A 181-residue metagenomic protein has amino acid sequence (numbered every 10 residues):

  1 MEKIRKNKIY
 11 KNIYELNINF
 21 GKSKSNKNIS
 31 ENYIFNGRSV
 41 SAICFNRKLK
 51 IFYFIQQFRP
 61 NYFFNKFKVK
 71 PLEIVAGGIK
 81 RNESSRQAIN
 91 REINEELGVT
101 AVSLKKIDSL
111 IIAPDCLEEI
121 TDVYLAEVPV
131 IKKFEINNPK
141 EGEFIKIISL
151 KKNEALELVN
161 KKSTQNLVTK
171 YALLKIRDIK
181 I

Functional and structural regions predicted by a protein language model:
R5-K48, F63: Acidic, metal-coordinating catalytic segment for phosphate/diphosphate chemistry, firing primarily on the Nudix
I13-E15, I43, F54, V123-L125 (+1 more regions): Conserved hydrophobic/aromatic beta-strand scaffold that supports enzyme active sites
Y14-K24, A113-K133: Active-site-adjacent beta-strand/loop module that shapes the phosphate/pyrophosphate-binding cleft
G21, N46-L49, F58, E127-I131 (+2 more regions): Short loop segments at secondary-structure junctions
I34-N36, I43, I51-R91, E141: Conserved Nudix-box catalytic region and its N-terminal flanking loop in Nudix hydrolases and closely related
F52, V69, E118-V123, I145: Structural motif
K68-L72, R81, K140-I181: Nudix hydrolase/Nudix homology domain
I74-I107, Y124, K140-E143, K151: The catalytic Nudix box helix
